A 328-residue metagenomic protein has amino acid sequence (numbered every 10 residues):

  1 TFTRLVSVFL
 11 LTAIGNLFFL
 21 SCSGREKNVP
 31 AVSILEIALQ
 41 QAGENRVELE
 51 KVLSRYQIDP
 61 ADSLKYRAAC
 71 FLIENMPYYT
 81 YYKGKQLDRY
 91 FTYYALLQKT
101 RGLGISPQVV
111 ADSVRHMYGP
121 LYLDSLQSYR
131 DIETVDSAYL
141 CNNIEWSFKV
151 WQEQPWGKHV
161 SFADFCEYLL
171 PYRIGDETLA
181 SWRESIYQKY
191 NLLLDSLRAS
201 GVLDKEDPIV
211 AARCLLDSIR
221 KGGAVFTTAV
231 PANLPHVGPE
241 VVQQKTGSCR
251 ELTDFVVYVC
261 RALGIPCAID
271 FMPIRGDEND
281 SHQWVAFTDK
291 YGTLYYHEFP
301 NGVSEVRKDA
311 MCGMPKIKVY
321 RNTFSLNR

Functional and structural regions predicted by a protein language model:
T1-F9: Bacterial N-terminal signal peptides that target proteins for export
F18-S21: C-terminal motif of bacterial Sec signal peptides marking the signal peptidase cleavage site
S23-A212, A262, Y291-Y295, C312-R328: N-terminal accessory/pre-domain segments preceding catalytic cores
V32-G43, D59, G201-D217, A229-P239 (+1 more regions): Hydrophobic/aromatic-rich core segments of domains that either
